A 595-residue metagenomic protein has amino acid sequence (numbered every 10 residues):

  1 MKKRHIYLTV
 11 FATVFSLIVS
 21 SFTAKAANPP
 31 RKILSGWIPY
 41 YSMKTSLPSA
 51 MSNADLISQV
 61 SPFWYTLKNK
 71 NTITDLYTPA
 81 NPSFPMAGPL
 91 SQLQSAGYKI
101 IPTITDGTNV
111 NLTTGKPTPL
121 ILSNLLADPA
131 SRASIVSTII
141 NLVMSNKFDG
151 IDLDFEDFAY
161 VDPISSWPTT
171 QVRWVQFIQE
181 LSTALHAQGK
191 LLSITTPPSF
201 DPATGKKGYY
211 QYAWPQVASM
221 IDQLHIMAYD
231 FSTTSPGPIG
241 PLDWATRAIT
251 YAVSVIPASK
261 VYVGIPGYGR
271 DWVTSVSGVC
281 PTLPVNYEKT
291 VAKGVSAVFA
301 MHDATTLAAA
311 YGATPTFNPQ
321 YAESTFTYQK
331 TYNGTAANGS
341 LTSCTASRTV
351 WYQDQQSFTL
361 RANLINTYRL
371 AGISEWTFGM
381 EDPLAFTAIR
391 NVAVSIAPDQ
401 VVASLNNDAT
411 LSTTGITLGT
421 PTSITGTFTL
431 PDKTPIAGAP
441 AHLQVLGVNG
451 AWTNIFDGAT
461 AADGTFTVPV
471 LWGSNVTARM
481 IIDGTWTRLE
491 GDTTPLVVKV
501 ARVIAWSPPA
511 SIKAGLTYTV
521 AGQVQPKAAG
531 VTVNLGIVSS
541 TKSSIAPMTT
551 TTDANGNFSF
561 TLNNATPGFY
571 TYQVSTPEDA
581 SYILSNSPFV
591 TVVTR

Functional and structural regions predicted by a protein language model:
A27-I139: Glycan-recognition patch characteristic of GH18 chitinases/ENGases and related GlcNAc/peptidoglycan-binding proteins
Y40-A54, P129-M144, G205-P215, Q353-N366: Short, acidic/polar
V60, L153, L224, V263 (+2 more regions): Conserved, mostly hydrophobic/aromatic
K70-F84, A159-L307: Substrate-binding surface in catalytic domains of secreted glycosidases
V110-L120, G267-L364, A393-I396: Glycan-binding loop/region signatures in secreted carbohydrate-active enzymes
P398-D432, V497-K527: Beta-strand-rich domain onsets/edges
N454-P469, T552-T561: Glycine-centered loop-to-beta-strand initiation motif
W472-T493, T566-N586: Enriched for extracellular/lumenal, surface-exposed ectodomains of secreted and cell-surface proteins
